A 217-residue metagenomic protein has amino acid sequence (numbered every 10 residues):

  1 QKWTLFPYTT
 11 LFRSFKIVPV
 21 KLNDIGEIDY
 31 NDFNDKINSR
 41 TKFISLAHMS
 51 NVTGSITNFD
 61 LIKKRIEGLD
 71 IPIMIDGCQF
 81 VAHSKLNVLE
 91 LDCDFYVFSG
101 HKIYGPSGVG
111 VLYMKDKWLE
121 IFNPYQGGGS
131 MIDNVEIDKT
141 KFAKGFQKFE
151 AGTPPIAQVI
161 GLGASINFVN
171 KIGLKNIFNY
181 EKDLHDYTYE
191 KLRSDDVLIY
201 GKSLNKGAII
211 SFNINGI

Functional and structural regions predicted by a protein language model:
Q1-T10: Single conserved hydrophobic/aromatic residue that forms the stacking wall/gate of nucleotide- or nucleobase-binding
T9-I217: Pyridoxal 5′-phosphate
